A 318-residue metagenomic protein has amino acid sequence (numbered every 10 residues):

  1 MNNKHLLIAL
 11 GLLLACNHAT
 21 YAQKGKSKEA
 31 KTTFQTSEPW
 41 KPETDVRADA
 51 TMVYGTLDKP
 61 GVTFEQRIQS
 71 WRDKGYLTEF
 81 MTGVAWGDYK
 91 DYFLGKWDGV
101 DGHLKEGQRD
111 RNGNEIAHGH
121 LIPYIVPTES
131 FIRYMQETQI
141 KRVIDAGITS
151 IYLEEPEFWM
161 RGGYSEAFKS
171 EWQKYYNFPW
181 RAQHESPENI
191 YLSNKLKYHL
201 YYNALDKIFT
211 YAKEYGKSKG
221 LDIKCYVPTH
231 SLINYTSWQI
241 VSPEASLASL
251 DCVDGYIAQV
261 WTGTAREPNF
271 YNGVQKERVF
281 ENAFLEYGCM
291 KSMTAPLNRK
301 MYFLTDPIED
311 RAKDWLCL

Functional and structural regions predicted by a protein language model:
M1-K24: Bacterial Sec-dependent N-terminal signal peptides
K28-E38, E79-G83, Y152-P156, Y191-I240 (+1 more regions): Aromatic-lined carbohydrate-recognition surfaces of secreted/lumenal glycan-active proteins
K28-M81, T138-I151, C252-Y256, C317-L318: Catalytic domains of carbohydrate-active enzymes, especially glycoside hydrolases
E43-V46, L205-A283, A295, E309-L318: Substrate-binding cleft/loops of secretory-pathway carbohydrate-active enzymes
D49-P60, E115-M135, P187-A204, T229-S231 (+2 more regions): The substrate-binding groove and active-site-proximal loops of carbohydrate-active enzymes, especially glycoside
V62-G119, S150-M160, A212, G216-V227: Glycine-rich, aromatic-flanked loop segments that form ligand/cofactor-binding clefts across common enzyme folds
F80-A146, W180-Y198, D206: Active-site-adjacent "subsite" loops/lids of carbohydrate-active enzymes
E154-I190, P228-N234: Active-site-proximal loop/short-helix segments that contain or immediately flank catalytic acid/base residue(s)
